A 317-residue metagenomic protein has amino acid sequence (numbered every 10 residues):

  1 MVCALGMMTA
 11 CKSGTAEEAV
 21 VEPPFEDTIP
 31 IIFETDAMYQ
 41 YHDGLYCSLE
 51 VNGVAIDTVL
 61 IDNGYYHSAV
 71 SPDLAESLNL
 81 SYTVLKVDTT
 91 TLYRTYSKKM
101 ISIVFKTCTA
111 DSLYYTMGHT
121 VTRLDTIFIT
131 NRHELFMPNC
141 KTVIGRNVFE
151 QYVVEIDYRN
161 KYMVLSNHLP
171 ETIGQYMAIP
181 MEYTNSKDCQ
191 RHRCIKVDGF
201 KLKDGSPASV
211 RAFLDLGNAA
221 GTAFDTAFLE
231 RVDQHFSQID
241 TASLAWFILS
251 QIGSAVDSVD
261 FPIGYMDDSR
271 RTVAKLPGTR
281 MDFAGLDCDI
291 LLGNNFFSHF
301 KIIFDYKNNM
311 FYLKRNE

Functional and structural regions predicted by a protein language model:
M1-T9: Sec-dependent bacterial lipoprotein signal peptides
C11-E317: Pepsin/retropepsin-fold aspartyl endopeptidases
